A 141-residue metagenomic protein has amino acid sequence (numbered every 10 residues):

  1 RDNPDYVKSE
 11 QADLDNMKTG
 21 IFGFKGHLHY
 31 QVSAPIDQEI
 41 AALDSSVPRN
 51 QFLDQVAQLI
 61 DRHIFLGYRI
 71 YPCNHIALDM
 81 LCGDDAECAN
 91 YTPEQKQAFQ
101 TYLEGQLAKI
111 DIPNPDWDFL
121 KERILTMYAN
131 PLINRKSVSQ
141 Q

Functional and structural regions predicted by a protein language model:
R1-Q141: Membrane-interfacial terminal anchoring regions of lipid-handling membrane enzymes
